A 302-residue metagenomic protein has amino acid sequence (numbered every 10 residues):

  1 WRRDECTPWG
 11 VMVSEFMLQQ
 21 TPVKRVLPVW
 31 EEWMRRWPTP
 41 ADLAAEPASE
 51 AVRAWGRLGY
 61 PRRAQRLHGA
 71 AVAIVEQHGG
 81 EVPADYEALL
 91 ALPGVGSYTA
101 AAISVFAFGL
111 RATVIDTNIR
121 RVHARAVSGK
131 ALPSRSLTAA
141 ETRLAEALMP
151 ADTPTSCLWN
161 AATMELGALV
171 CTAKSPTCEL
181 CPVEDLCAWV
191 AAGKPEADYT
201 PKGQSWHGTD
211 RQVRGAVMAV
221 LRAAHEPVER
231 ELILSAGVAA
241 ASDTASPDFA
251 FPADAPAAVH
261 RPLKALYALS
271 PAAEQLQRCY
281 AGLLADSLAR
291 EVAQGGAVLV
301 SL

Functional and structural regions predicted by a protein language model:
W1-R211, V220-S246, P252: Catalytic cores of DNA base-excision repair glycosylases
L221, V300-L302: Accessory RNA 3′-end/elbow-binding domains used by RNA modification enzymes
R230, A265-L266, V300: Charge-rich alpha-helical segments
D243-H260, A265-A285: Short amphipathic alpha-helical interaction segments
R278-V298: A short, conserved structural fragment
